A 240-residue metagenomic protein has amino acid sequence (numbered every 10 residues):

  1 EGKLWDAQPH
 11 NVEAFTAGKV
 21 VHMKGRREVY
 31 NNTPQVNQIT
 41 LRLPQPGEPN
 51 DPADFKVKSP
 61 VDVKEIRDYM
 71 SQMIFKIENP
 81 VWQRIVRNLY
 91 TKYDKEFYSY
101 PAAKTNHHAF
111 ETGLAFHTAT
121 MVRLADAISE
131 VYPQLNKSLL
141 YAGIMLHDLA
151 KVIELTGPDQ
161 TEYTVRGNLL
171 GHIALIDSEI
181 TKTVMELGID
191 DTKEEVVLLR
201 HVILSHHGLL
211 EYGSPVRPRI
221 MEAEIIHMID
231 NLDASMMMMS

Functional and structural regions predicted by a protein language model:
E1-L4: OB-fold (S1/OB) nucleic-acid-binding surfaces
D6-K24: Short nucleic-acid-contacting surface segments enriched for D/E, G, S/T with interspersed K/R
G18, M121, D230: Divalent metal-coordination and catalytic microenvironments
R26-N31: Short, charged beta-turn/beta-strand-edge "cap" motif at the junction between a beta-strand and an adjacent loop
T33-P101: Extended, charge-rich, solvent-exposed interface segments
P52-K58, H108-E111, T164-N168: A ubiquitous short alpha-helical element
W82-L124, L146-V152: A short mid-domain helix/strand-loop element embedded in enzyme catalytic domains that forms or borders the active-site
N106, F116, A127-M239: Divalent metal-dependent catalytic cores for phosphoryl transfer on phosphate-bearing substrates
